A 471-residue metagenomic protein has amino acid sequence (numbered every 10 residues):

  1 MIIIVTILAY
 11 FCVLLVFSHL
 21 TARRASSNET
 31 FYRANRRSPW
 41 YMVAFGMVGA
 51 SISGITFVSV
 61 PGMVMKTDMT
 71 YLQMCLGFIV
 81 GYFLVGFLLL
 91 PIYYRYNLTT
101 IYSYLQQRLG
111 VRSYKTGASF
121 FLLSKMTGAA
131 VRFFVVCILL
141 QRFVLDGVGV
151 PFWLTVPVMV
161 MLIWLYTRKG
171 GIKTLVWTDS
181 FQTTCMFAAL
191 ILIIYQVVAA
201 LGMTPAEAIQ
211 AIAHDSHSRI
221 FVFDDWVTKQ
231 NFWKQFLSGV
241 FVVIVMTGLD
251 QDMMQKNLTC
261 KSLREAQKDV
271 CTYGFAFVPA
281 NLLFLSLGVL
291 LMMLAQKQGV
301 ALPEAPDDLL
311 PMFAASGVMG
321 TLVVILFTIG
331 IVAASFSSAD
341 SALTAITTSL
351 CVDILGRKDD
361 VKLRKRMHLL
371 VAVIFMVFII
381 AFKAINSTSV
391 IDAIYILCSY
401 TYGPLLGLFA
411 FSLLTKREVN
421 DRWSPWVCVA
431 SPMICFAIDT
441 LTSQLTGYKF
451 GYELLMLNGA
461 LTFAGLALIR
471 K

Functional and structural regions predicted by a protein language model:
M1-K471: Membrane-embedded helix-loop-helix hairpins and adjacent transmembrane boundary segments in multi-pass transporters
